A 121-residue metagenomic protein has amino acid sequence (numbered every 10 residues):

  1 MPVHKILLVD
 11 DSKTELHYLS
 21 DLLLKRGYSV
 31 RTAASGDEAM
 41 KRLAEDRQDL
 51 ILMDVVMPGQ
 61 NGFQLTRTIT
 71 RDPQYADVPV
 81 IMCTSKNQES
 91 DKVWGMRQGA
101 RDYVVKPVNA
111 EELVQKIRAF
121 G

Functional and structural regions predicted by a protein language model:
H17-K25: Charged docking surfaces used in two-component/phosphorelay signaling
G27-A34, R42: Short hydrophobic/Thr-rich beta-strand motif most characteristic of the beta2 strand and flanking loop of CheY-like
D46-L52: Active-site beta3 strand of CheY-like receiver
M57: Receiver (REC) domain active-site loop signature in two-component systems and cognate sites in sensor histidine kinases
R101: Short, glycine/charged-rich "phosphate-handling" switch motifs in NTP-dependent and phosphotransfer domains
V108-I117: C-terminal output helix
